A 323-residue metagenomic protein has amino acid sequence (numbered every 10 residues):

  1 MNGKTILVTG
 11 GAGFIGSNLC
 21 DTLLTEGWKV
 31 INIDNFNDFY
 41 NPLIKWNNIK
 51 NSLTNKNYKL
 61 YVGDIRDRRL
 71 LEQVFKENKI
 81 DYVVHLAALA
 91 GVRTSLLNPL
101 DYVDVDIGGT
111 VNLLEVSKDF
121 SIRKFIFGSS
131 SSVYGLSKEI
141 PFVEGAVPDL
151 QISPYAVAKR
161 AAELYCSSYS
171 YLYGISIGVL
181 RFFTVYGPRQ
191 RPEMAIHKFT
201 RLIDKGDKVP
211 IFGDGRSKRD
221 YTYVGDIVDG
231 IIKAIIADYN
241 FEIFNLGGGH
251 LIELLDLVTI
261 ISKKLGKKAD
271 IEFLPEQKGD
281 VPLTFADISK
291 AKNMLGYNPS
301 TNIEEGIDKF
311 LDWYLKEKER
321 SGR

Functional and structural regions predicted by a protein language model:
M1-V185, G225, T301, E317-R323: N-terminal Rossmann-like NAD(P)+-binding domain of SDR-like oxidoreductases, especially those catalyzing
L19, I231-I235, V258-I261, I307-Y314: Hydrophobic "lid"/C-terminal helical patch of Rossmann-like NAD(P)-dependent dehydrogenase/epimerase domains
F39-I44, M194, L254, P275-K290: Active-site loop of classical SDR/Rossmann-like NAD(P)-dependent oxidoreductases, centered on the catalytic Tyr-X3-Lys
K50-K56, E144-P148, Y173-S176, T200-I211 (+2 more regions): A short C-terminal helix-loop "cap" of Rossmann-like NAD(P)-dependent dehydrogenase/epimerase domains
R160, I175, V185-K198, K205-K208 (+6 more regions): Glycine/proline-rich active-site loop of Rossmann-fold NAD(P)-dependent oxidoreductases
A161, Y165-Y169, F199, L257 (+1 more regions): Hydrophobic alpha-helix immediately C-terminal to the catalytic Tyr-X-X-X-Lys motif of short-chain
V224, I243, Q277-N298, N302 (+1 more regions): Conserved C-terminal active-site "lid" loop/helix of NAD(P)H-dependent oxidoreductases that clamps the redox cofactor
I227, I231, L246, L257 (+2 more regions): Non-catalytic, hydrophobic alpha-helical segments
